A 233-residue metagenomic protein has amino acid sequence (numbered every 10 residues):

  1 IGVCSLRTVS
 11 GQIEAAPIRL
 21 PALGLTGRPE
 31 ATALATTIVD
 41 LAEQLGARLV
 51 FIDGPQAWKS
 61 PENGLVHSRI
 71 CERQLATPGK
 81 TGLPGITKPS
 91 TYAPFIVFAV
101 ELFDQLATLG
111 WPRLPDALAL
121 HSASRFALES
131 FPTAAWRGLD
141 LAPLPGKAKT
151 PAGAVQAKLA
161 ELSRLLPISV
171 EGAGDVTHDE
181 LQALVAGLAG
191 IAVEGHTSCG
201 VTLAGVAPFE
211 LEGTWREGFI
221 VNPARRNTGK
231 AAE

Functional and structural regions predicted by a protein language model:
I1-E233: RNase H-like (RuvC/DEDD) metal-dependent nuclease/polynucleotide-processing core
